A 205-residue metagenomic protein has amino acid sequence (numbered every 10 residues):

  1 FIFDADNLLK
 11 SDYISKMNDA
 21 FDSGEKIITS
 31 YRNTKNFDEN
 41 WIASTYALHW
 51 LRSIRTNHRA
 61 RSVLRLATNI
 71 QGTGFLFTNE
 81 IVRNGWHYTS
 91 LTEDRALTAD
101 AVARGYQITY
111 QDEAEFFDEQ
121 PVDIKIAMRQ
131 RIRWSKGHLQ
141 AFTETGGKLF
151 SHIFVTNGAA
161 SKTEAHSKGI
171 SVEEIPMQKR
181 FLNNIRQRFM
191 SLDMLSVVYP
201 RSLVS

Functional and structural regions predicted by a protein language model:
A5-A20: Acidic donor-binding/catalytic loop of UDP-sugar-dependent glycosyltransferases, especially processive GT2
N7-L9, N33-N36, A96, E115: A short, conserved beta-strand element in the Rossmann-like catalytic core that flanks the donor/metal-binding loop
K16-S90, M128, I132-T143: Long helical/loop segments within the catalytic core of UDP-sugar-dependent glycosyltransferases, especially the large
L64, I124-S205: Basic/Trp-rich segment in TM-proximal cytosolic loops or flexible interdomain/linker regions
R65, T98-F116: Catalytic donor-sugar/metal-binding loop of nucleotide-sugar-dependent glycosyltransferases
L91-L97: Acidic donor-binding loop at a coil-to-helix junction in glycosyltransferase catalytic cores that engages
D112-A127: Active-site donor/metal-binding and catalytic loop motifs of nucleotide-sugar-dependent glycosylation enzymes
